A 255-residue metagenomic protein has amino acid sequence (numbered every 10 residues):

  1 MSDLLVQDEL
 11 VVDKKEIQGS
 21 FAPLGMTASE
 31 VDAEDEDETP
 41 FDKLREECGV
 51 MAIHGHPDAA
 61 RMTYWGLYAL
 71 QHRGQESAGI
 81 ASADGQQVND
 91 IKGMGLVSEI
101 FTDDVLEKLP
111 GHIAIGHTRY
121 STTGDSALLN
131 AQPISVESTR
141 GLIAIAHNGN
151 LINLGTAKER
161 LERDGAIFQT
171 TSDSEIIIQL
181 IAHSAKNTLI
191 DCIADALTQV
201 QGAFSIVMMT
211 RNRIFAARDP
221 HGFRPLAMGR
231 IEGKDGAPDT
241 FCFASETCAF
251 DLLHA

Functional and structural regions predicted by a protein language model:
S2-A255: Conserved short alpha-helical segments that host acidic/polar catalytic motifs at enzyme active sites
